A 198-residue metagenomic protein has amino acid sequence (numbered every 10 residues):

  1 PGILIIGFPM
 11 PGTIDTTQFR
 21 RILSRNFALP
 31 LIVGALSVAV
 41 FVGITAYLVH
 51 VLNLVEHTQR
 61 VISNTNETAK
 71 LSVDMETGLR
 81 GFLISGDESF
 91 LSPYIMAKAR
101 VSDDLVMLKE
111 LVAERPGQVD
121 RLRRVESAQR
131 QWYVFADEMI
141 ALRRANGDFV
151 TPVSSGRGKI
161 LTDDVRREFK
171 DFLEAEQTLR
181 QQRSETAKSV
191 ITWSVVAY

Functional and structural regions predicted by a protein language model:
P1-I32, W193-S194: Positive-inside N-terminal membrane-insertion signal
P11-F19, V42-E56, E76, A136-Y198: Juxtamembrane amphipathic/coiled-coil helical coupling segments that flank and transmit signals to/from transmembrane
L23-M75, V112-Q129, P152, R183 (+1 more regions): Amphipathic alpha-helical segments and their boundaries
L71, F82, L91-L179: Heptad-repeat alpha-helical coiled-coil/4-helix-bundle sensor or tether segments in soluble regions
G86-E88: Short loop-to-helix capping motifs
